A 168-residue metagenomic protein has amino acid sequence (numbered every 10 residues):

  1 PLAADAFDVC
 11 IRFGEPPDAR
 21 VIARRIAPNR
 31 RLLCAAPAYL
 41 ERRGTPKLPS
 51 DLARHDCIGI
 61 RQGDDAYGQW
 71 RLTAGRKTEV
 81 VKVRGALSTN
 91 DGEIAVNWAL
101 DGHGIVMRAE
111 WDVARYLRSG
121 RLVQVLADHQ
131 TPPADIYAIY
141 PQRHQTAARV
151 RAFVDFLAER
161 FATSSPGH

Functional and structural regions predicted by a protein language model:
P1-T89: Acidic, Gly/Pro-rich loop/turn segments at junctions of secondary structure
L2, L52, W98-G102, L117: Hydrophobic residues within well-ordered alpha-helices
D8-R12, G104-R108, Q124: Paired acidic/hydrophobic, glycine-rich loop segments that form the ligand-binding mouth/hinge of periplasmic-binding
R24, S50, V96-N97, R151: Alpha-helical segments flanking ligand/cofactor-binding loops in enzyme cores
C34-A35, N90, R108, L157: A conserved hydrophobic position in a structured secondary element of the catalytic/binding core that shapes
G92-V96, V113: Short, hydrophobic alpha-helical packing/hinge segments within bilobed ligand-binding/sensory domains
E110-S119, V123, H129-H168: C-terminal effector-binding regulatory domain of bacterial HTH transcription factors
